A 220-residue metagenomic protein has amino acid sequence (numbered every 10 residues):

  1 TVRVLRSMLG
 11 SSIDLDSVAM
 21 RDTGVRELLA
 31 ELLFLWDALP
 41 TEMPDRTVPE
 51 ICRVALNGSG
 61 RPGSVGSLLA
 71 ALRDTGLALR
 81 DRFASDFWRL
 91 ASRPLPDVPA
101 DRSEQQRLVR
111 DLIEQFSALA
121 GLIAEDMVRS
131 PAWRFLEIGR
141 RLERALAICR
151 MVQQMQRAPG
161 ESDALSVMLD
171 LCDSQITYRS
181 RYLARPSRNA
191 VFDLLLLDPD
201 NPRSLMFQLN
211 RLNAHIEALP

Functional and structural regions predicted by a protein language model:
V2-P220: Alpha-helical transmembrane segments and their helix-helix packing motifs
